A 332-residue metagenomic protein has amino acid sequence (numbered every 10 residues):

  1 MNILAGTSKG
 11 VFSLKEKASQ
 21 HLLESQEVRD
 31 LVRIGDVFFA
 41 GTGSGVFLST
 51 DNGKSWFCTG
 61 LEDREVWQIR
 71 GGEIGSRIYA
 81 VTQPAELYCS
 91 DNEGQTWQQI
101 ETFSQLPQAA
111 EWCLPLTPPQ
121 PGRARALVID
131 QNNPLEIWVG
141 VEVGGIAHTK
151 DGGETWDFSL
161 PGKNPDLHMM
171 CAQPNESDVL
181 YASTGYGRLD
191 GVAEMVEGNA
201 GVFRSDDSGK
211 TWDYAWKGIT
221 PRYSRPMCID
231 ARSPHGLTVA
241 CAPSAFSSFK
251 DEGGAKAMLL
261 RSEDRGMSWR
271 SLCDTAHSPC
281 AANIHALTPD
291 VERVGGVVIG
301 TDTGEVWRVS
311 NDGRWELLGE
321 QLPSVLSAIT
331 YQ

Functional and structural regions predicted by a protein language model:
M1-Q332: Extracellular glycan-interacting surfaces
